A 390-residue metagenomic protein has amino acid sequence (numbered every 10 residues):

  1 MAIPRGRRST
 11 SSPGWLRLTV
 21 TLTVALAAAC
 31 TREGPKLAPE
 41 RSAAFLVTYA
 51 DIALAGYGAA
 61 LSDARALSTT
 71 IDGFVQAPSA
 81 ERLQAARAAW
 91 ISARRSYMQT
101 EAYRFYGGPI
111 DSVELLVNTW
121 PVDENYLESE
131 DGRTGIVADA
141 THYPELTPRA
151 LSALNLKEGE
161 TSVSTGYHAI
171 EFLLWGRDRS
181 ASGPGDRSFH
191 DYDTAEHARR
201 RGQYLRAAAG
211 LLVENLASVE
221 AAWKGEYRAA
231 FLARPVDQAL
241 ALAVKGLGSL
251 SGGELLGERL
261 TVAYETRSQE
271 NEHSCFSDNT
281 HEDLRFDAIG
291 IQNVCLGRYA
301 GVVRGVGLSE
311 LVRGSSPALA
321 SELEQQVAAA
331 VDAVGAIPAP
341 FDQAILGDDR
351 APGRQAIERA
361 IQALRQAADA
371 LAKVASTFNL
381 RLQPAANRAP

Functional and structural regions predicted by a protein language model:
A2-T19: Bacterial N-terminal signal peptides that target proteins for export
T19, T23-A25: Threonine-centered tandem repeat motifs in low-complexity domains
A27-A29: C-terminal motif of bacterial Sec signal peptides marking the signal peptidase cleavage site
G34-P390: Mature extracytoplasmic or organellar-lumen-exposed domains after removal of signal/transit peptides
